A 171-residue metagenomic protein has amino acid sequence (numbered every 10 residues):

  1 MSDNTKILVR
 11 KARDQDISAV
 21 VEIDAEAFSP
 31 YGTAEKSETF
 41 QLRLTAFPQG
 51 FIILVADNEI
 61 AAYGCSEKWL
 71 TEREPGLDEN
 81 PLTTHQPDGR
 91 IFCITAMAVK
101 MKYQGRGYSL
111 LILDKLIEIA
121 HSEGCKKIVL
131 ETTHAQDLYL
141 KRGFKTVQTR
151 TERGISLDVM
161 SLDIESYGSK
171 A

Functional and structural regions predicted by a protein language model:
I7-V20: A short beta-loop-alpha structural element at the N-terminal edge of CoA-dependent acyl/N-acetyltransferase catalytic
A12, M97-V99: Hydrophobic adenine-recognition pocket in adenosine-nucleotide-binding enzymes
P30-D57, C65-R73, L77-T84: Active-site rim helix/loop that mediates acceptor-substrate recognition in acyltransferases
Q49-F51, I155-M160: Short hydrophobic/aromatic beta-strand or adjacent loop that forms the aromatic wall/cage of a ligand/substrate-binding
A62-A96, Q104, R153-L157: Conserved acyl-donor/pantetheine-binding loop and adjacent beta-alpha core of acyl/acetyltransferases and related
Y103-K115: Conserved acetyl-CoA pyrophosphate-binding loop and the N-cap/start of the following alpha-helix in GNAT-like
L113, E118-T133: Conserved GNAT acetyl-CoA-binding A-motif
S122, T133-S156: Conserved active-site alpha-helix within GNAT-family acetyltransferase domains
